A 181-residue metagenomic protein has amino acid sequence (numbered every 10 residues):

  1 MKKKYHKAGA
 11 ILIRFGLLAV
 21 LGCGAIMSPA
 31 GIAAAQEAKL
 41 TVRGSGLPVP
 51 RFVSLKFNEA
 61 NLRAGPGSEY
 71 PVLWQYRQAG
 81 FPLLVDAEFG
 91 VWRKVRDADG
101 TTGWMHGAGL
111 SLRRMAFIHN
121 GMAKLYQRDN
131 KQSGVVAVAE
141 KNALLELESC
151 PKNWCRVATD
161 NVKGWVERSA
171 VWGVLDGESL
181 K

Functional and structural regions predicted by a protein language model:
K2-A19: Bacterial N-terminal signal peptides that target proteins for export
K3-Y5, I32-A35: Glycine-centered signal
G9-I11, A30, K39: A detector of low-complexity, intrinsically disordered, Ser/Thr/Gly/Pro/Ala-rich segments
L21-I32: C-terminal segment of classical bacterial N-terminal signal peptides
A33-A64, Q75-A79, D86-F89, R93-T101 (+5 more regions): SH3-family beta-barrel domains
